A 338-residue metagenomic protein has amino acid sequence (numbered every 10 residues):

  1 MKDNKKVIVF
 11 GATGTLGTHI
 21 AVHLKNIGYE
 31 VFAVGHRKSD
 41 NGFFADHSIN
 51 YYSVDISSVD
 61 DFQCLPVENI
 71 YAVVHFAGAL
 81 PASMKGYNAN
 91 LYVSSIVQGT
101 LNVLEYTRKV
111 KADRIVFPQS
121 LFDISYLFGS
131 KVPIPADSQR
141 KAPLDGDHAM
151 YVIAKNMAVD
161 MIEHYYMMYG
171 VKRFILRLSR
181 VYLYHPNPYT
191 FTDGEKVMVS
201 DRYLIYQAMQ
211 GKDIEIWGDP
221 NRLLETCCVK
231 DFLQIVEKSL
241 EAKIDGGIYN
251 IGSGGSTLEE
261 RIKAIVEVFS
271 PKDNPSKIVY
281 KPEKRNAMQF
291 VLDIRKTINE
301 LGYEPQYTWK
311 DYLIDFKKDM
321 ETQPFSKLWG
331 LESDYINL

Functional and structural regions predicted by a protein language model:
V7-I27: N-terminal Rossmann NAD(P)H-binding glycine-rich loop of SDR-like oxidoreductase domains
Y29-K38: Conserved glycine-rich Rossmann-like NAD(P)H-binding loop of the short-chain dehydrogenase/reductase
D46-V59: Rossmann-fold cofactor-recognition segment
I56-S95, Y126: NAD(P)H-binding glycine-rich loop region in Rossmannoid oxidoreductase-like domains and their noncatalytic homologs
L101-M150: Conserved Rossmann-fold NAD(P)-dependent oxidoreductase catalytic core, especially the SDR/UDP-sugar
M150, A154-M157: Active-site helix of classical SDR
E163-L223, V229-L233, I265: NAD(P)-dependent short-chain dehydrogenase/reductase
M209-K212, W217-L338: C-terminal substrate-binding subdomain of Rossmann-fold SDR/epimerase-dehydratase oxidoreductases
